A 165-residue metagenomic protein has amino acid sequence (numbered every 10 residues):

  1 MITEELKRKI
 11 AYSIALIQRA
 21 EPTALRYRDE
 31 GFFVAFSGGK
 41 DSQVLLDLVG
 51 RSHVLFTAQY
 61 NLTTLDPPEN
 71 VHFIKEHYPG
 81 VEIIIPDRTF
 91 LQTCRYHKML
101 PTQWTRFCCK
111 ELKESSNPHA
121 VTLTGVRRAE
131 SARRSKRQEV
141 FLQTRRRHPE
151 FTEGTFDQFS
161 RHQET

Functional and structural regions predicted by a protein language model:
M1-T165: Nucleotide-activated chemistry modules centered on ATP-dependent adenylation/adenylyltransferase
